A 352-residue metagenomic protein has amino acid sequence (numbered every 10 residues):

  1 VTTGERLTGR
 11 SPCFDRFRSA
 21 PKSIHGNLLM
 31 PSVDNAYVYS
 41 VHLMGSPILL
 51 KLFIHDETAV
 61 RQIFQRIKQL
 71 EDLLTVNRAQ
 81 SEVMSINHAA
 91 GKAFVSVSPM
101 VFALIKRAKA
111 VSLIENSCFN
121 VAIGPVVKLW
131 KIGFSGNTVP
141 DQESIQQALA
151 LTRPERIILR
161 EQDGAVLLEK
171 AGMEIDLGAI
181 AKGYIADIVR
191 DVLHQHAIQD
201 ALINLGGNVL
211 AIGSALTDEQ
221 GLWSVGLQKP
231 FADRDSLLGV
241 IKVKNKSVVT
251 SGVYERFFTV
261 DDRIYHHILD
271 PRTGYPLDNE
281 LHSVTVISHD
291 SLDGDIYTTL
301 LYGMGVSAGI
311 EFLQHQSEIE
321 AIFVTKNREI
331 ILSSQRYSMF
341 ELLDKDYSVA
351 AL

Functional and structural regions predicted by a protein language model:
T2-L352: Mature catalytic core of soluble alpha/beta enzymes
